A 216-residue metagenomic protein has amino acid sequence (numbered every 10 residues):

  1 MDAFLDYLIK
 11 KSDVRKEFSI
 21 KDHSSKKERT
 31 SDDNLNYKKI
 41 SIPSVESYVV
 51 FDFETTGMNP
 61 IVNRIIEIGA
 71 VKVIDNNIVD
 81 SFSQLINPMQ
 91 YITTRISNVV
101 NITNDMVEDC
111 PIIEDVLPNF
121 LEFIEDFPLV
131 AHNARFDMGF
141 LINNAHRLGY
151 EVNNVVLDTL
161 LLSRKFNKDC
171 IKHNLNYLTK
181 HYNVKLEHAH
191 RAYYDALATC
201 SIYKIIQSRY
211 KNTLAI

Functional and structural regions predicted by a protein language model:
M1-P43, C200-I216: Acidic two-metal-ion nuclease catalytic site recognized across multiple nuclease folds, prominently DnaQ/RNase D-T
D22-H23, K27-V155, K168-H190: Conserved non-catalytic scaffold segment of RNase H-like nuclease domains
T55-T56, T159, T199: Ser/Thr-centric signal marking residues that sit in or immediately flank functional binding/regulatory motifs
I124, A145, S163, Y203-Q207: Hydrophobic residues within well-ordered, non-membrane alpha-helices that form the packing/core of soluble catalytic
G139, L160, L197: Active-site phosphate/pyrophosphate-handling residues
N154-R164: A short, structured active-site edge motif that brings together acidic residues
L186-I205: A charged, well-structured terminal subsegment
